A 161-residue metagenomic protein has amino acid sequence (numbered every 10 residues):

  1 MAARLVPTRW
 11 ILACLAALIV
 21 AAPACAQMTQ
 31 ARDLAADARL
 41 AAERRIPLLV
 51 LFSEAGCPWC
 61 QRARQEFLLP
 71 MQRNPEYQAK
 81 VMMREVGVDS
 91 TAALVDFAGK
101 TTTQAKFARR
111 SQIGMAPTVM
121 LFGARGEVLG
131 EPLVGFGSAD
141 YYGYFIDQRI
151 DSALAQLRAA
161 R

Functional and structural regions predicted by a protein language model:
I11-A21: Bacterial N-terminal signal peptides
A22-A26: Sec/Tat signal peptide C-region and signal peptidase I cleavage site
Q30, E76-T102: Thiol-based oxidoreductase modules, predominantly thioredoxin-like and allied folds used for disulfide exchange
Q30-P47: A short beta-strand-turn-helix
E43-I46, Q65-G87: Conserved helix-turn-beta segment immediately C-terminal to the redox Cys motif in thioredoxin-like folds
R45-L48, S53-G56, M115: Short pre-active-site segment immediately N-terminal to redox-active cysteine/selenocysteine motifs in thiol-based
F52-E66: Conserved redox-active cysteine motifs that mediate thiol-disulfide chemistry, especially di-cysteine Cys-X(1-2)-Cys
K106-L157: Non-catalytic, surface beta->alpha helical segment in thiol-disulfide oxidoreductase systems
